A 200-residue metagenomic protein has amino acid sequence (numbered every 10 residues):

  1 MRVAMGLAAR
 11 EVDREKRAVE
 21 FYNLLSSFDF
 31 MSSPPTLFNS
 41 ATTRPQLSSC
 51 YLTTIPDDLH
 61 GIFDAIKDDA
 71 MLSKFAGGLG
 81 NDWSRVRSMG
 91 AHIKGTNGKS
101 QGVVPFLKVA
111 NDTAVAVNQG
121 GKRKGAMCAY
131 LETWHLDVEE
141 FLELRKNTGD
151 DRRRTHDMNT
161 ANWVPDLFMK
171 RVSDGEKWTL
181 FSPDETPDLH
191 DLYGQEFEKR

Functional and structural regions predicted by a protein language model:
M1-R200: Extended catalytic cores of very large enzyme megasubunits
